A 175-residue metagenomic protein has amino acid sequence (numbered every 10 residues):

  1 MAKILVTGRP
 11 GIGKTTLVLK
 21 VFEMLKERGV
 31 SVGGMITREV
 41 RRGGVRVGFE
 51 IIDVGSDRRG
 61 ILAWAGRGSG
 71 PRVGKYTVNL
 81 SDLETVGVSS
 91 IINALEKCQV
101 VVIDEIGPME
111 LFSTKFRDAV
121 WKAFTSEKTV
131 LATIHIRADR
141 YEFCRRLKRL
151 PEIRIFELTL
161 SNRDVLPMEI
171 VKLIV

Functional and structural regions predicted by a protein language model:
K3: Walker A (P-loop) ATP-phosphate-binding motif of ABC ATPase nucleotide-binding domains
V6: Hydrophobic anchor at the beta1->P-loop junction of P-loop NTPases
P10: The conserved Walker
K14: Conserved lysine of the Walker
L17, V21: Hydrophobic positions on the alpha1 helix immediately C-terminal to the Walker A/P-loop
E23-V73, V78: N-terminal phosphate/diphosphate-binding loop that engages ATP/GTP or pyrophosphate donors across diverse enzyme folds
S69-W121: Phosphate-binding/switch loop-helix module in NTP-utilizing enzymes
I91-L95, G107-V175: Replace "adjacent to P-loop NTPase cores in ATP/GTP-dependent enzymes" with "adjacent to NTP-binding cores
